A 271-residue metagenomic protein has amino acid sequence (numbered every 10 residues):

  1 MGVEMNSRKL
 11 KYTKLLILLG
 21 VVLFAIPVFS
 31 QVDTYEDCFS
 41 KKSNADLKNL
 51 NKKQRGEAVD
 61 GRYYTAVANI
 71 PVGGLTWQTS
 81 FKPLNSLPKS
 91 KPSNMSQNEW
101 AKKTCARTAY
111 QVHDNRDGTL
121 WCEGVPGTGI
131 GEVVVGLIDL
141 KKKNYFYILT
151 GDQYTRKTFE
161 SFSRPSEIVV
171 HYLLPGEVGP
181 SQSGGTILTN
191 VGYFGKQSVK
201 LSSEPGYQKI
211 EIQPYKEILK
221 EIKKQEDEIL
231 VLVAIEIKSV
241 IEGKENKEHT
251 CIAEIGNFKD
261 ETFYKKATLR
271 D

Functional and structural regions predicted by a protein language model:
N6-I17: Bacterial N-terminal signal peptides that target proteins for export
A25-P27: N-terminal signal peptide c-region/cleavage motif recognized by signal peptidases
Q31-D139, F263-D271: Disordered, acidic Ser/Thr/Pro-rich linker "stalks" and the adjacent N-terminal cap of the next globular domain
K142-F159: A short beta-strand element within beta-rich, extracytoplasmic domains of secreted/secretory-pathway proteins
K157-V169, T250: Short coil-to-beta strand junction motifs in C2/discoidin
R164-S181: Extended low-complexity, serine/threonine- and proline-enriched intrinsically disordered segments
I187-I222: Extracellular carbohydrate recognition and processing domains and analogous Trp-centered ligand-binding platforms
E236-E245: Short beta-strand-plus-loop segments that form exposed binding edges in beta-rich domains
